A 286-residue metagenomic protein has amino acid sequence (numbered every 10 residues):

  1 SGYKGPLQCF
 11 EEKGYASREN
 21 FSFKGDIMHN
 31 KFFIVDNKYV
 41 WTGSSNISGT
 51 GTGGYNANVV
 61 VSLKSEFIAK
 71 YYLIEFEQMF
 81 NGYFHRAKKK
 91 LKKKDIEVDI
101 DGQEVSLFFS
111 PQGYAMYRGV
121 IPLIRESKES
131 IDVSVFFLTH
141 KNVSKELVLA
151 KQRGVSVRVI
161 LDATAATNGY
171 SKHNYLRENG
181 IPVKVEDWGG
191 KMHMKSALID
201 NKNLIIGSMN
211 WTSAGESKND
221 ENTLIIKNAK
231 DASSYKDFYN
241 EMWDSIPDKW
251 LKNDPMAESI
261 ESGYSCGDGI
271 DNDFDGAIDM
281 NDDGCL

Functional and structural regions predicted by a protein language model:
S1-E126, N142, R153-N203, G207-D231: HKD-type phospholipase D/PLD-like phosphodiesterase module
I74-D95, K236-S259: Cysteine/selenocysteine-centered motifs that mediate thiol-based redox chemistry or coordinate metal-sulfur cofactors
V135-L138, S144: Long, repeat-rich segments with strong aromatic
V148-Q152: Surface-exposed amphipathic alpha-helices with a cationic face
E258-L286: Extracellular calcium-associated, cysteine-rich motifs in secreted modular proteins
